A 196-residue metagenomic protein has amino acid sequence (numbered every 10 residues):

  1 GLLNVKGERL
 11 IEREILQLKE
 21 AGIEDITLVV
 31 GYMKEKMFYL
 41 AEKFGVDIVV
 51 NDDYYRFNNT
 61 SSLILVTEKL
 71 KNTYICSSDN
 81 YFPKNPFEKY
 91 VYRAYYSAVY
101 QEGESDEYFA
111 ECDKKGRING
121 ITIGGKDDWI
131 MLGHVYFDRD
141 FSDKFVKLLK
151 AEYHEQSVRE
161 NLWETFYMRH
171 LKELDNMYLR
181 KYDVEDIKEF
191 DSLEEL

Functional and structural regions predicted by a protein language model:
G1, G45-D47, R117, N176-Y178: Conserved beta-strand segments of alpha/beta enzyme cores
G1-K34: N-terminal glycine-rich phosphate-binding loop and ensuing alpha1 helix
K6, Y32, Y54, L162 (+1 more regions): Short beta->alpha linker loops
I11, M37, D79, A110 (+1 more regions): Residue-level signal for inorganic ion chemistry
E24-I26, N72, N176: Residues at the starts of beta-strands that form the adenosine-phosphate
F38-Y108: Conserved beta-loop-beta/alpha segment of the NTase-like Rossmann-fold superfamily that binds/positions NTPs
P83-V158: Conserved core of the sugar-phosphate nucleotidyltransferase
I130-L196: Conserved alpha/beta core of the MobA/IspD/sugar-nucleotide pyrophosphorylase nucleotidyltransferase superfamily
